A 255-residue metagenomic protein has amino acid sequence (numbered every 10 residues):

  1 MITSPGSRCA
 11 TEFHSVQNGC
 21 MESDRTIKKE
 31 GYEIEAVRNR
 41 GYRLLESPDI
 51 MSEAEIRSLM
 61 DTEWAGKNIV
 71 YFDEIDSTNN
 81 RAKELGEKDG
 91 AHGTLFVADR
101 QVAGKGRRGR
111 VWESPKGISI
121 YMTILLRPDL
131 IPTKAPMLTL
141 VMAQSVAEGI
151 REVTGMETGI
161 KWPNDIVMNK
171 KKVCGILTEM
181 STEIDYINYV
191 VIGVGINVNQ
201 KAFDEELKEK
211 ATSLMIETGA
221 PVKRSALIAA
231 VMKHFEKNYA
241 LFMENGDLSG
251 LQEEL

Functional and structural regions predicted by a protein language model:
M1-R151, V222: N-terminal lobe of the biotin/lipoate ligase/transferase fold
M1-T3, A10-S15, R25, K29-E30 (+2 more regions): Long, positively charged amphipathic alpha-helical accessory segments at protein N-termini or as interdomain linkers
E35, T158-G159: A local structural micro-motif
R38, K161-W162, A202: Short loop/turn and capping residues at structural boundaries
A91, P115-S119, K161, K171 (+1 more regions): Short connector loops at helix/strand junctions that flank enzyme active sites, especially segments positioning acidic
D165: Conserved active-site carboxylates
